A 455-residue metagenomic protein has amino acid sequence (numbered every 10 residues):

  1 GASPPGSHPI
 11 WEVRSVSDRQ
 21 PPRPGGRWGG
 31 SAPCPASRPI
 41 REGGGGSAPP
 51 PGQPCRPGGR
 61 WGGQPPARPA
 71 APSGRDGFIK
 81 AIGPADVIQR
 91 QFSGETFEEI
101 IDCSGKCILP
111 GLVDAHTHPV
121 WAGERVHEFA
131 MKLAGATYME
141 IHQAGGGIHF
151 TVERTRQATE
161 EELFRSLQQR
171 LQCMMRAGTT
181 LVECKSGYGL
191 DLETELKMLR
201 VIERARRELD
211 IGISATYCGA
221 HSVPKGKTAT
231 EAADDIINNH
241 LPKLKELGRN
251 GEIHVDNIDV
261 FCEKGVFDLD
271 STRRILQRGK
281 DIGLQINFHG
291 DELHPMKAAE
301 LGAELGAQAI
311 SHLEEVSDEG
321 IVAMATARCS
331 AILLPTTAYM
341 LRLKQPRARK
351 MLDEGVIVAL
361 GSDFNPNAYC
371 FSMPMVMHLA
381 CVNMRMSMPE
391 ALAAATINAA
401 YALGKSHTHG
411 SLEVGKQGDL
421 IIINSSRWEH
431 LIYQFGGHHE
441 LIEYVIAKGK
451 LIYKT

Functional and structural regions predicted by a protein language model:
W11-V13, P35, R41, G52 (+2 more regions): Histidine-rich, glycine-flanked metal-binding segment
P72, G77, G105, H116 (+13 more regions): Divalent metal-coordination and catalytic microenvironments
E95-S166: Metal-associated gating/positioning segment near the N- to mid-region
G146-L167, Q172, T180-K297: Metal-coordinating catalytic core of metallo-dependent amide/deamination hydrolases
D259-K264, Q285-E292, Q308-S317, L334-Y339: Catalytic beta/alpha-barrel core
R274-Q285, L301-A309, A325-I332, D353-V358: Glycine-enriched alpha-helix->loop->beta-strand junction motifs that scaffold or abut catalytic
D281-I286, E304-L305, R342-S425: His/Asp/Glu-enriched, well-ordered alpha-helical/loop segment that forms or immediately abuts the divalent-metal
I397, Q417-T455: C-terminal cap of metal-dependent C-N hydrolases
